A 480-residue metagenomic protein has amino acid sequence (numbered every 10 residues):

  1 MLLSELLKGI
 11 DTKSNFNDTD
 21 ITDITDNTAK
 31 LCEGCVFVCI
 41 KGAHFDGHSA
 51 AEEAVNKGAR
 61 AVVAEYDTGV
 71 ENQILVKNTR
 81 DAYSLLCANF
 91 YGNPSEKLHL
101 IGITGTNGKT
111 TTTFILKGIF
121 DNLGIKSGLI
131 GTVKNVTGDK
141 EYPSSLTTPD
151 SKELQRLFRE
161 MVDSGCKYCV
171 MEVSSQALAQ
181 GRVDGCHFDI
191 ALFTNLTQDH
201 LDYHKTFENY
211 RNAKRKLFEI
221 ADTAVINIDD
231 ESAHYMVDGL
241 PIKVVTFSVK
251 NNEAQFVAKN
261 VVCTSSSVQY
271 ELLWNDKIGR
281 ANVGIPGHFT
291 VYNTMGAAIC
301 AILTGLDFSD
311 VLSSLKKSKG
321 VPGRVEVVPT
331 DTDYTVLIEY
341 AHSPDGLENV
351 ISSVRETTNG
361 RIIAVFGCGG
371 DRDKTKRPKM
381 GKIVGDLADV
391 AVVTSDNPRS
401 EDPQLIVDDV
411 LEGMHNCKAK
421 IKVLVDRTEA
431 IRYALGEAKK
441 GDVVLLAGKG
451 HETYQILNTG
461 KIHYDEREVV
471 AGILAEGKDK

Functional and structural regions predicted by a protein language model:
M1-L85, N89, V257-V262, P286 (+3 more regions): N-terminal leader/targeting and accessory segments in enzymes
M1-T12, K30-V36, D46, P241 (+2 more regions): ATP-dependent carboxylate-amine ligase
L3-E5, A64-V70, S164, F188-T335 (+2 more regions): Acidic, Mg2+-coordinating active-site environments of NTP-dependent enzymes
L7-I10, Y83-A224, I228, S232-K243 (+3 more regions): Phosphate-binding loop of NTP-binding sites
I21, G34, A59, V70-E71 (+5 more regions): Short, well-ordered alpha-helix to beta-strand connector turns
R60-Y66, A224-I228, V365-F366, D389-N397: Short internal beta-strands
Y66-T68, T132-V133, S175, L196 (+4 more regions): Short, ordered loop/turn segments at secondary-structure junctions
V70-E71, V136-Y142, Q198-Y203, R372 (+2 more regions): A short acidic, helix-capping loop that chelates divalent metal ions and anchors anionic groups
